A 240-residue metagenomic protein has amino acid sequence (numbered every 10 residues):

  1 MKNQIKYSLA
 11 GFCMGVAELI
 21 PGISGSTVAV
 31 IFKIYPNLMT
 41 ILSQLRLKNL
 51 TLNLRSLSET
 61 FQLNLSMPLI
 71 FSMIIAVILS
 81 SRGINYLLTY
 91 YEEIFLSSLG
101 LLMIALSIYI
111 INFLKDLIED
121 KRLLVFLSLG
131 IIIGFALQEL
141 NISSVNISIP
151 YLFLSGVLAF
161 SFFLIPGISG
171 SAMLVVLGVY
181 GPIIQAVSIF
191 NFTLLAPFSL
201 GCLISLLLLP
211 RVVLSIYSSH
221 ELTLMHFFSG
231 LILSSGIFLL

Functional and structural regions predicted by a protein language model:
M1-M14, T60-S161, P182, F192 (+1 more regions): Juxtamembrane transmembrane-helix boundary motif
F12-T27: N-terminal signal-anchor transmembrane alpha helix
E18, F162-F163: Active-site alpha-helical segments that house and flank conserved acidic catalytic motifs for diphosphate chemistry
S26-Q44, S155, A159-F162, G170-T193: Interfacial segments of multi-pass membrane proteins
T40-T60: Membrane-interfacial, low-structure loops and terminal tails that flank and connect transmembrane helices in multi-pass
I41-S43, N53, E119, S188-I189 (+1 more regions): Surface-exposed beta-strand edges and their flanking turn/coil or helix-capping segments
